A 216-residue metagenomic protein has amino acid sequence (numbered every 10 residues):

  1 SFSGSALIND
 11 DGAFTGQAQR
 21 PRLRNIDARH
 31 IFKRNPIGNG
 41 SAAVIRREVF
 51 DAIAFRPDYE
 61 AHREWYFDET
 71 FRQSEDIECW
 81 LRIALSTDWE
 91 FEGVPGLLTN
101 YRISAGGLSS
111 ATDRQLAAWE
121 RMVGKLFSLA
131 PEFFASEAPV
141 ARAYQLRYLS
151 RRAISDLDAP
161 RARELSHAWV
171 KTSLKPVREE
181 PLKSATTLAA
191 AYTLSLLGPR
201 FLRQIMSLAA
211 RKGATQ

Functional and structural regions predicted by a protein language model:
S1-Q17: Conserved donor NDP-sugar-binding/catalytic core segment of glycosyltransferases
I8, A43, S86, E90 (+2 more regions): Phosphate/oxyanion-binding loops and surfaces in catalytic or ligand/nucleic-acid-binding neighborhoods
N9-A13, E75, L146-R147: Short, solvent-exposed polar/charged micro-motifs at secondary-structure junctions
N9-D11, N25, R102, T187: Short secondary-structure boundary/hinge segments and terminal tails
D11-A13, E48-A52, E164-H167: Replace "anionic and nucleotidyl ligands
P21-R114: Conserved nucleotide-sugar donor-binding catalytic segment
L85, G96-Q216: C-terminal subregions of glycosyltransferases and related glycan-biosynthesis enzymes
